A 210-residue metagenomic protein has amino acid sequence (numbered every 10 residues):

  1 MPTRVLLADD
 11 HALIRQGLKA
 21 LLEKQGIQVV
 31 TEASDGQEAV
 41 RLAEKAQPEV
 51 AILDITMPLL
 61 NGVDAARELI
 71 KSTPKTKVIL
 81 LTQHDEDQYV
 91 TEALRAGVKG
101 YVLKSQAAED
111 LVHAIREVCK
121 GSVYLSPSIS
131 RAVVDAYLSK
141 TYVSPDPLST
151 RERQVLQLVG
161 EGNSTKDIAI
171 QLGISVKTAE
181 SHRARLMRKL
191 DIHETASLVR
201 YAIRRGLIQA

Functional and structural regions predicted by a protein language model:
A12-T31: Two-component/phosphorelay signaling modules centered on CheY-like receiver
D35-E38, L59-D64: Acidic catalytic/metal-coordinating carboxylates
R41, V63-K75: Short amphipathic alpha-helix used as the core "switch/output" element in two-component signaling
A46-I52: Active-site beta3 strand of CheY-like receiver
D54, T82: Active-site residues of response regulator receiver
Q88-Q154, A196, L207-Q209: Short, flexible helix-to-coil linker/hinge segments that flank and couple to helix-turn-helix
D135, Y142-K177: Helix-turn-helix DNA-binding segment
M187-A210: Basic, Lys/Arg-enriched C-terminal extension of HTH/homeodomain DNA-binding domains
